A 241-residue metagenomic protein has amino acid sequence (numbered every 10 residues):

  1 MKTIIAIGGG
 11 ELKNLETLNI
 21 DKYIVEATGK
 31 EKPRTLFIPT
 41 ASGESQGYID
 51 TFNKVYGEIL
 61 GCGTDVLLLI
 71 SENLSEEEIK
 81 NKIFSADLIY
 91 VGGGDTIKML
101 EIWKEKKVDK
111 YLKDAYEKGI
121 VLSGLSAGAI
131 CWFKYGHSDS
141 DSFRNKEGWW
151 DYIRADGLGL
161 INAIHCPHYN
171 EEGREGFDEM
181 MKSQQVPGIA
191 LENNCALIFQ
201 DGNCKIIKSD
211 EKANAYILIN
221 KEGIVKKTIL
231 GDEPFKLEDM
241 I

Functional and structural regions predicted by a protein language model:
M1-E31, S42-K54, E58, S138 (+1 more regions): C-terminal and late-domain segments of enzyme folds
A6, L88-G92, S123, H165-C166: Structural motif
N19-D21, T51, K80-I83, K104-K110: Charged helix-capping and loop-helix junction motifs
A27, K82-S85, K106-G119: Catalytic-core regions built around general acid/base machinery
L36-F37, S42-G94, K98: Portal/gating segments that form or line small-molecule/metal binding sites
Y90-G93, L112-Y135: Catalytic nucleophile loop
T96-K106: Glycine/threonine-rich flexible loop motifs
